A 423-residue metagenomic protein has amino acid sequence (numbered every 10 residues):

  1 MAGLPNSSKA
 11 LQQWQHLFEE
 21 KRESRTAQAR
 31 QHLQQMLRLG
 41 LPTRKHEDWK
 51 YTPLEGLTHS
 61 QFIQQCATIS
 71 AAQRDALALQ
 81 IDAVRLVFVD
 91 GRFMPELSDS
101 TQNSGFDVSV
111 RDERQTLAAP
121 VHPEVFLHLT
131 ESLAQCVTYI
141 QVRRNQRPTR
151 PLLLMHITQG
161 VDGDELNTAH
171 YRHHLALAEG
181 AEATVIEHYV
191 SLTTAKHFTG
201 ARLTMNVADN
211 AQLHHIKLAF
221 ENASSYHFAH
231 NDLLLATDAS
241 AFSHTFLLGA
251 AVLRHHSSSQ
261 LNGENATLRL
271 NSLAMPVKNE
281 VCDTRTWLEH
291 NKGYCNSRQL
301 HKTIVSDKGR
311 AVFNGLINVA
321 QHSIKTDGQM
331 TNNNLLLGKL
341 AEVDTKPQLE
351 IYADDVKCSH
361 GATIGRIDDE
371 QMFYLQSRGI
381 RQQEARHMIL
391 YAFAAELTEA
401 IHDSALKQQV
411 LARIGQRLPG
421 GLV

Functional and structural regions predicted by a protein language model:
M1-R202, D209-Q212: Short, low-to-moderate order helix/coil transition modules at the start of elongated helical scaffolds
T116-I380, A394-L397, I401-V423: Conserved beta-strand/loop scaffold segments within soluble protein domains that form the structured core and edges
